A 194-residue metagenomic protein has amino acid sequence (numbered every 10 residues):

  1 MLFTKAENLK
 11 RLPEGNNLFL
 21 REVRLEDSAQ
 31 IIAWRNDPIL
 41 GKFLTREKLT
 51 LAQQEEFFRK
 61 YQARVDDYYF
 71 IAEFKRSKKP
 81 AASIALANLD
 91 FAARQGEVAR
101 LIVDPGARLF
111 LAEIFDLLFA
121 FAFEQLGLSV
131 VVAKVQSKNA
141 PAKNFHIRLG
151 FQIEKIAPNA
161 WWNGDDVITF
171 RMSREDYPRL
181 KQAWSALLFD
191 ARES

Functional and structural regions predicted by a protein language model:
M1-S28, W34, R76-S194: Acyl-donor (CoA/ACP) binding surface of acyl/acetyltransferases
Q30, Q53-F57, L117: Alpha-helical elements of Rossmann-like donor-binding domains used by nucleotide-donor carbohydrate transfer enzymes
I39-R59: Conserved GNAT-fold acetyl-CoA-binding loop/helix
K42-L44, F70, L180: Short, hydrophobic secondary-structure boundary micro-motifs
R59-E73: A short helix-loop-beta-strand connector motif used in the catalytic cores of GNAT acetyltransferases and, in some
